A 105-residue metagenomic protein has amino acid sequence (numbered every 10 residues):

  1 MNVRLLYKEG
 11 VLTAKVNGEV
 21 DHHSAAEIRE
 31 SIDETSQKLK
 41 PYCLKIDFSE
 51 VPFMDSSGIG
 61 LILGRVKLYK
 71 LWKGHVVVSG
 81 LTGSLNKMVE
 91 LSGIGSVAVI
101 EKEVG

Functional and structural regions predicted by a protein language model:
M1-P52, K67-G105: STAS-like cytosolic regulatory interaction modules
D55: ABC-family nucleotide-binding domains
I62-V66: Histidine-anchored nucleotide/phosphate-binding helix
